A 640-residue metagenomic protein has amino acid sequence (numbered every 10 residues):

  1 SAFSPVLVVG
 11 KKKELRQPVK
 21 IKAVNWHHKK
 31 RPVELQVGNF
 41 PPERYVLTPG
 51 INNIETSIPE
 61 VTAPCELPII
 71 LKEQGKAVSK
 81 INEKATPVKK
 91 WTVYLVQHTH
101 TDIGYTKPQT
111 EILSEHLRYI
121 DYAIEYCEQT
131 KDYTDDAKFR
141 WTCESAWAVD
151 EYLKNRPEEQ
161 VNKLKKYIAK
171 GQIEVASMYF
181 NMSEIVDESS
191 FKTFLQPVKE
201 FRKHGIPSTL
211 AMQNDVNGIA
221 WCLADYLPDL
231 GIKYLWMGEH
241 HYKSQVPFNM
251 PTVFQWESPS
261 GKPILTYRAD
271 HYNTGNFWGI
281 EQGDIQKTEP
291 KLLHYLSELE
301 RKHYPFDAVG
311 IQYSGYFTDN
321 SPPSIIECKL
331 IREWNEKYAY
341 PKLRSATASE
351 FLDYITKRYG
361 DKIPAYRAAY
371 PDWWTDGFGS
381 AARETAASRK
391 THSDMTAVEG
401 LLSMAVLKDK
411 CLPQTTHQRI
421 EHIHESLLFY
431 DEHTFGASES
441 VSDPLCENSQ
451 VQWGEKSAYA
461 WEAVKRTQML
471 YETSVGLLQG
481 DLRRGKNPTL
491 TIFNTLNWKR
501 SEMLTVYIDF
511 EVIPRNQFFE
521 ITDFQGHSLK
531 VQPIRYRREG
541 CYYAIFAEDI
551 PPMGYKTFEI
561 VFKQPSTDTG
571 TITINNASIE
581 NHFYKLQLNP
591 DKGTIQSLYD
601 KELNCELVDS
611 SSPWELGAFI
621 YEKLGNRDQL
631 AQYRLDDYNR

Functional and structural regions predicted by a protein language model:
S1-D102, T110: Mature N-terminal, pre-catalytic/accessory segment of carbohydrate-active enzymes
A77-L117, K138, L227, N575-L588: An acidic-aromatic substrate-binding cleft motif
T92-Y94, T99-D102, M250-D481, T495 (+2 more regions): Active-site and substrate-binding clefts of carbohydrate-active enzymes
I103, T134-F139, C143-N214, K262-H271: Metal-dependent polysaccharide deacetylase catalytic core of the NodB/CE4 family, i.e., the active-site-bearing domain
K163-K170, A220-G283: Surface-exposed loop and adjacent secondary-structure segments within mature catalytic domains
S183-K203, G275-E300, Y633-D636: Alpha-helical scaffold elements lining the catalytic groove of polysaccharide deacetylases
F191-D229, H294-Y313: CE4/NodB-like, metal-dependent polysaccharide N-deacetylase domain that modifies extracellular/periplasmic N-acetylated
H417, E421, F429-R640: Catalytic and substrate-binding regions of extracellular carbohydrate-active enzymes, especially polysaccharide lyases
